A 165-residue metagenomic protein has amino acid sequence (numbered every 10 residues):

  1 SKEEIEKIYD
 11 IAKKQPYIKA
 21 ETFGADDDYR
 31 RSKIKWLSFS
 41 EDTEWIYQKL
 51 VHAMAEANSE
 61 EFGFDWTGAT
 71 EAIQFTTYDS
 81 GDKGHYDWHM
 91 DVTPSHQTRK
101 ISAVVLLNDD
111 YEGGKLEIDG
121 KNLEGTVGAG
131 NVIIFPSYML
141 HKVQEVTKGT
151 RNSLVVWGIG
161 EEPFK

Functional and structural regions predicted by a protein language model:
S1-V132, Y138-K165: Fe(II)/2-oxoglutarate oxygenase catalytic core
